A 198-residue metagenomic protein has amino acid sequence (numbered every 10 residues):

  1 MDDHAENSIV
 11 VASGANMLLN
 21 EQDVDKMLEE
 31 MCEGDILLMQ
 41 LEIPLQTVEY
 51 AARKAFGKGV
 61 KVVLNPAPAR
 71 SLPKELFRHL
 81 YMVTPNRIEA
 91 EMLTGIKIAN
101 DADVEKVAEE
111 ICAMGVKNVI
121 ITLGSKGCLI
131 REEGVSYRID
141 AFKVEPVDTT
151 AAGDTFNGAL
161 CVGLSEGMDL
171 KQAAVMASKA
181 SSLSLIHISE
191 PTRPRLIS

Functional and structural regions predicted by a protein language model:
M1-D2, V10-S13, Q40, N65 (+1 more regions): Short beta-strand segments
M1-D35, R53: Conserved N-terminal subdomain of the carbohydrate kinase-like
D2, D35, E42, H79 (+3 more regions): Conserved functional loop/turn residues at catalytic and ligand-binding sites
E6-I9, D35-I36, K61-V62, Y81-M82 (+2 more regions): Structural motif
V10, L93-G95, S184: Residues that scaffold the ATP/ADP-binding catalytic core of kinase and kinase-like folds
V24, I36-K106, G127-C128: Conserved beta-alpha-beta core of the PfkB/ribokinase-like small-molecule kinase fold
R70-L76, D101-S189, R193: Conserved phosphate-binding/catalytic region of the ribokinase-like
P194-S198: N-terminal low-complexity segments that are often proline-rich with Ser/Thr-Pro
